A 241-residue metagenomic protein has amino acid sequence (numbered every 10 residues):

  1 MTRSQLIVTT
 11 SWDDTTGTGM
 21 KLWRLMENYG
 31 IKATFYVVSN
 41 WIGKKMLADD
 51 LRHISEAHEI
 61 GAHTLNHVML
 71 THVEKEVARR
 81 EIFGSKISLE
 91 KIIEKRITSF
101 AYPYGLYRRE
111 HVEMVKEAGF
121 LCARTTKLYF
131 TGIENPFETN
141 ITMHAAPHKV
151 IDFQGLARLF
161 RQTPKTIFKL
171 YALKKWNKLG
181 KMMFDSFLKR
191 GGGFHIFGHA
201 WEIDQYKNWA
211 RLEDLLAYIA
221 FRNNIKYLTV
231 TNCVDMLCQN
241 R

Functional and structural regions predicted by a protein language model:
M1-E59, S88-K91, R96, I203 (+3 more regions): Active-site beta->alpha N-cap acidic-glycine motif
Q5-L6, D152-V230: Catalytic grooves of carbohydrate-active enzymes
S11-W12, A101-Y102, L173, Q205: A generic secondary-structure micro-motif detector that highlights 1-2 residue hydrophobic/ambivalent hotspots embedded
T18-K21, L70-V73, R108-E110, Y206 (+1 more regions): Active-site-proximal flexible loops/turns
M20-N28, A48, R52, K75-F83 (+4 more regions): Amphipathic, non-transmembrane alpha-helical secondary structure
Y29-E113, E117-L121, K127-L156, G193-E202: Metal-dependent polysaccharide deacetylase catalytic core of the NodB/CE4 family, i.e., the active-site-bearing domain
A118, V230-T231: Structural detector for helix-capping/boundary residues
T131, C233-N240: Extended hydrophobic/aromatic segments used for targeting, binding, or gating
